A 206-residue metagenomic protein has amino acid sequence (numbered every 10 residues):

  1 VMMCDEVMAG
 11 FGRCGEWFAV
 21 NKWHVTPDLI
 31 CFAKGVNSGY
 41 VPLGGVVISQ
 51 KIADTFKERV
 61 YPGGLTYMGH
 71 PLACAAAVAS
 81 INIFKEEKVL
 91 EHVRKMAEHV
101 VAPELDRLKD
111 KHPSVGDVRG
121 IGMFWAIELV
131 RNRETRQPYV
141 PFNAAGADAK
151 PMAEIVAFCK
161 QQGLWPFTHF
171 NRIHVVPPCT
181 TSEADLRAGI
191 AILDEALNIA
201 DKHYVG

Functional and structural regions predicted by a protein language model:
V1-G206: Conserved N-terminal phosphate-binding loop of PLP-dependent enzymes in the Aspartate aminotransferase
